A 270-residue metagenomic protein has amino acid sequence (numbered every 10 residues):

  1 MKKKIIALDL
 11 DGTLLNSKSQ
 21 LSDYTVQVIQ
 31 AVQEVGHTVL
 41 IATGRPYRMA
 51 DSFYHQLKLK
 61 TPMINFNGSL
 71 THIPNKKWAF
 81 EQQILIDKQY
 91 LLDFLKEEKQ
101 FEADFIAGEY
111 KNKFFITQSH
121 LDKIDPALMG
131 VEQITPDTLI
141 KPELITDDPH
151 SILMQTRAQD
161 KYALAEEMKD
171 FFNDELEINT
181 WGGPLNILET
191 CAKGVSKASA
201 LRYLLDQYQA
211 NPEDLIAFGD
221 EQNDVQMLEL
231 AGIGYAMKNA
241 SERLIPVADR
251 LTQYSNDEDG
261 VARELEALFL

Functional and structural regions predicted by a protein language model:
M1-I5, S22, L188-L270: Mg2+-dependent phosphoryl-transfer enzymes with acidic/Ser/Thr/Gly-rich catalytic loops
Q20-K123: Active-site phosphate-binding/coordination module
A31, E97, E167-D170, R243: Alpha-helical scaffold elements within enzyme catalytic domains, especially in hydrolases
V32, T43, N67, I152 (+3 more regions): Residue-level signal for inorganic ion chemistry
G36-L40, K60-T61, H150-S151, E213-D214 (+2 more regions): Short active-site oxyanion
L57-L59, N67, F171-D174, L230-A231 (+1 more regions): Short, structured coil segments at secondary-structure junctions
A103-F105, E109-F218: Conserved acidic, metal-coordinating active-site core of Asp-based, Mg2+-dependent phosphoryl-transfer enzymes
